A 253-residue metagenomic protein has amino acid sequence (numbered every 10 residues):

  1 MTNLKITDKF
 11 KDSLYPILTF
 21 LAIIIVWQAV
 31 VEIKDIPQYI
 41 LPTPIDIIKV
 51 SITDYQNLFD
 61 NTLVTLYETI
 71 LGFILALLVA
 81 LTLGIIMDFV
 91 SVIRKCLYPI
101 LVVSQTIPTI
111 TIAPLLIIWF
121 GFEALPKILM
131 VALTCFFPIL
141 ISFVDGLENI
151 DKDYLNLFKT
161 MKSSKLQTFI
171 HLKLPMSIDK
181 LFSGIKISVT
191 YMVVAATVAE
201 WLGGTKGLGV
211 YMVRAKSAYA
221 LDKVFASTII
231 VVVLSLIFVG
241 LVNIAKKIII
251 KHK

Functional and structural regions predicted by a protein language model:
M1-L21, G240-K253: Transmembrane alpha-helical segments of polytopic membrane transport and secretion proteins
I33-I74: Periplasmic/extracellular loop-to-transmembrane helix junction in inner-membrane transport proteins
G72-L101: Transmembrane-helix boundary motif in ABC transporter permease subunits
S91, E148, S183, F225-K253: C-terminal transmembrane helix and the adjacent membrane-cytosol boundary/short C-terminal tail of inner/organellar
V102-P138, D145-G146: Generic hydrophobic transmembrane alpha-helix motif, especially the helices
I118, V194-V231, I250-K253: Glycine-rich helix-loop "coupling/hinge" segments at transmembrane-helix boundaries in multipass transporters
L129, L133, L166-V198, A226 (+1 more regions): Transmembrane alpha-helices
L147-D153, L157-S177, S217: Short helix-to-coil transition segments within interhelical loops that connect adjacent transmembrane helices
